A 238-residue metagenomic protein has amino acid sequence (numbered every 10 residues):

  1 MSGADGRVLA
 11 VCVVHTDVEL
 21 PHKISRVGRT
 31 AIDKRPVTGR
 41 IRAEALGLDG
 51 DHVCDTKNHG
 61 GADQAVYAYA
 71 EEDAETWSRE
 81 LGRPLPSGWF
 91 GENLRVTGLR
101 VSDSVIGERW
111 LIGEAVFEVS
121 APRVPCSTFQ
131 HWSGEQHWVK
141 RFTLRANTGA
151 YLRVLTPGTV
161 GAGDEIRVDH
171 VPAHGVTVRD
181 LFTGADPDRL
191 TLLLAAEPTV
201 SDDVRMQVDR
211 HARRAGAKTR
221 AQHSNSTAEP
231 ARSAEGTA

Functional and structural regions predicted by a protein language model:
M1-H131, H137, T159, H170-A238: Electropositive, beta-rich accessory/interaction domains or terminal extensions that provide binding surfaces
F90-L99, F142-L152: Short, structured beta-strand/loop micro-motifs enriched in basic residues and often containing a Trp
L144-A173: Compact mixed alphabeta submodule
